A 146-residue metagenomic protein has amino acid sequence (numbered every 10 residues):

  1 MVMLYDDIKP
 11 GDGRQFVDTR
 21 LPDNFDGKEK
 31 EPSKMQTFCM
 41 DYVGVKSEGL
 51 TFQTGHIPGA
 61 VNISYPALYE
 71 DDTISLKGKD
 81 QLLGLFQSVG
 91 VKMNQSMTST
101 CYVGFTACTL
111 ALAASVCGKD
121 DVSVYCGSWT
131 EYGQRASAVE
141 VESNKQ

Functional and structural regions predicted by a protein language model:
M1-Q146: Rhodanese-like catalytic fold shared by cysteine-dependent sulfurtransferases and DSP/PTP-type phosphatases
